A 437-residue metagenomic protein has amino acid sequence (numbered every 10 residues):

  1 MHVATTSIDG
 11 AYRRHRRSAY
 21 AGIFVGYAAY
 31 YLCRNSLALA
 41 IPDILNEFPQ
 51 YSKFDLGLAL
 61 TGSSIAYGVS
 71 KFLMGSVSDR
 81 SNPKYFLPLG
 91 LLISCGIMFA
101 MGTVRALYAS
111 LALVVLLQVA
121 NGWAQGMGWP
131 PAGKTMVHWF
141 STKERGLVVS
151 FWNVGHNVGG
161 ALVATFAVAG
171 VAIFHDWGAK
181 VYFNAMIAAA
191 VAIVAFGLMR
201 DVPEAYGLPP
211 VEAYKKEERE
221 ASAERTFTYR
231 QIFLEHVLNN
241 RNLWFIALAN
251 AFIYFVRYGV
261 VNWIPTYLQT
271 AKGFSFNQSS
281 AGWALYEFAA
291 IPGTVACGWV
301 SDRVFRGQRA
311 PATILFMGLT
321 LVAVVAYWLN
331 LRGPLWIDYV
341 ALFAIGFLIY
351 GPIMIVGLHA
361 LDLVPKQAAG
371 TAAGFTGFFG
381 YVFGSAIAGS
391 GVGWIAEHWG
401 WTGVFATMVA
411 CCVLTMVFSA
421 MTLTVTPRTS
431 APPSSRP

Functional and structural regions predicted by a protein language model:
H2-R13, Y206-F245: Juxtamembrane intracellular "pre-TM" segments in multi-pass secondary transporters
N35, S64-F72, G160-A161, E287-V295 (+1 more regions): Residue-level signature of mid-helix packing/kink "hotspots" within the transmembrane helices of 12-pass Major
L37-I41, N240-V295, I353, S385-G389: Extracytoplasmic gate region of multi-pass secondary transporters
R80-L91, R303-M317: Cytoplasmic membrane-interface "Motif A"-like loop-to-helix N-cap segments of 12-TM Major Facilitator Superfamily
L92-Y108, G318-R332: C-terminal ends and interior cores of transmembrane alpha-helices in multi-pass membrane transporters/permeases
L117-G155: Cytoplasmic helix-loop-helix junction between adjacent transmembrane helices in 12-TM secondary transporters
W152, H156-E204: Helix-loop-helix hairpin linking two adjacent transmembrane segments in secondary transporters
G307-V356: C-terminal transmembrane helical hairpin of 12-TM major facilitator-type secondary transporters
